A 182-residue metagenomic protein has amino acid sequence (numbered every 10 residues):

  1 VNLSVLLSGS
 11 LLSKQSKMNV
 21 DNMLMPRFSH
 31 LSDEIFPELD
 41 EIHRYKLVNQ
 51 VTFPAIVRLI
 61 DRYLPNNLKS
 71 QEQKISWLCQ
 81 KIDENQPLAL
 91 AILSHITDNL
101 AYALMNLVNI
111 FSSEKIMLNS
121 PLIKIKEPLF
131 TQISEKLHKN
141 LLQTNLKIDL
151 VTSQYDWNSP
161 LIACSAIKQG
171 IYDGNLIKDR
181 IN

Functional and structural regions predicted by a protein language model:
N2-L6, K14: Short beta-strand scaffold segments in enzyme catalytic cores
S8-L11, F28-N182: ATP-binding/phosphotransfer module of carbohydrate and carboxylate kinases, centering on a glycine-rich
S16-E34: A short, polar/charged loop-to-alpha-helix boundary motif
